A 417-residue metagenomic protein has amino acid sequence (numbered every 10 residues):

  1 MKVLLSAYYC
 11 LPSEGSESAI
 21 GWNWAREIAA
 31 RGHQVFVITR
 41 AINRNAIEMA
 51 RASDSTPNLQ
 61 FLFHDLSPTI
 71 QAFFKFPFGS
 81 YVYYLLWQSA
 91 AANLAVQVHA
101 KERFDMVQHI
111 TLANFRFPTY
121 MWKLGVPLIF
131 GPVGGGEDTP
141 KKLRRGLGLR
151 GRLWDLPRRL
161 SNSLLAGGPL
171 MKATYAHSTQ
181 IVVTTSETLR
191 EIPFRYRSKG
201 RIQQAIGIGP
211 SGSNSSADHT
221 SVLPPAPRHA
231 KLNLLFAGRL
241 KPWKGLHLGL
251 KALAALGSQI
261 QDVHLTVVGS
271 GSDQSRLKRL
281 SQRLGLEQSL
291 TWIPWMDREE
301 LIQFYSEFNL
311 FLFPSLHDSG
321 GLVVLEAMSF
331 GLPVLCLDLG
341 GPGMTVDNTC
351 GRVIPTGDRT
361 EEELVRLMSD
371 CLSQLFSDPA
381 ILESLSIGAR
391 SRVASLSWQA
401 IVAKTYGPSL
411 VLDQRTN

Functional and structural regions predicted by a protein language model:
M1-P57, A100, K172, Q180 (+1 more regions): N-terminal subdomain of nucleotide-sugar transferases
A19, L232, F236-S258, S272-K278: A conserved mid-protein helix/loop that constitutes part of the nucleotide-sugar donor-binding site
Q60, F130, L160-V222, H229: Donor nucleotide-sugar binding/catalytic pocket of nucleotide-sugar-dependent glycosyltransferases
R276-M296: Nucleotide-activated donor-binding/catalytic signature segment of Leloir-type glycosyltransferases, i.e., the conserved
W295-M296, Q303-F308: Short alpha-helical donor nucleotide-sugar binding micro-motif in glycosyltransferases
L316: Aromatic "clamp/platform" in nucleotide-sugar-dependent glycosyltransferases that forms part of the donor/acceptor
V324, P333-C336, G343: Short hydrophobic beta-strand element within catalytic cores of glycosyltransferases and related nucleotide-activated
G343-S373, A380-I381: Change "using UDP/GDP/dTDP sugars" to "using nucleotide sugars
